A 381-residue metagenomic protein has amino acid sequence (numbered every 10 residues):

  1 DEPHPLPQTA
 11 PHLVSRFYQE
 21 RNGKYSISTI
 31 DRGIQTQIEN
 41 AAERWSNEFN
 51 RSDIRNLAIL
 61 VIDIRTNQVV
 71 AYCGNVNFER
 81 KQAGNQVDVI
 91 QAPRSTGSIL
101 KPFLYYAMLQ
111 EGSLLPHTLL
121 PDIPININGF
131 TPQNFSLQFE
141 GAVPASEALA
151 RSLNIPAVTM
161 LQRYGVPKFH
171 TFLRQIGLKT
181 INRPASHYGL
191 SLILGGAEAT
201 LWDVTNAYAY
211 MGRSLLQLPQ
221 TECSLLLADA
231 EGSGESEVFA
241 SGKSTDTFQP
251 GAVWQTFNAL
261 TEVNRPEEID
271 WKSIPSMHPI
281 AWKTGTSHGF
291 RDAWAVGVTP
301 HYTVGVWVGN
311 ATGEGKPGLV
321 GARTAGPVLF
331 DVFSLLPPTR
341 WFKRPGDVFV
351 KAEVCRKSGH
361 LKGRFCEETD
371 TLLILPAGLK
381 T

Functional and structural regions predicted by a protein language model:
D1-L6, Q19-R94, S98-I99, E111 (+3 more regions): Periplasmic/cell-envelope proteins involved in peptidoglycan metabolism and beta-lactam response
D1-S52, I155, T159, P167 (+4 more regions): Extracytoplasmic/periplasmic proteins that interact with beta-lactams or build/remodel peptidoglycan
E2-H4, R21-T29, E48, Q86-R94 (+6 more regions): Second-shell loop/turn segments in exported
E2-Y18, R65, L114-F169, A230-E262: Conserved catalytic neighborhood of penicillin-recognizing serine enzymes
I30, L57-A58, L120-I125, S136-T180 (+2 more regions): Active-site-adjacent helix/loop patches that line small-molecule binding or acyl-intermediate pockets
Q37-A58, I62-I64, E268-G297: Flexible, glycine/threonine-enriched loop-and-boundary segments that flank and lead into catalytic domains of large
L178-F248, A281-G289, A293-H301, G305-V308: Active-site-proximal helix/loop microenvironment of the serine DD-peptidase/beta-lactamase transpeptidase fold
E237-G242, I280-T381: Soluble, non-transmembrane domains of envelope/secretory-pathway proteins that act on or interact with carbohydrate
